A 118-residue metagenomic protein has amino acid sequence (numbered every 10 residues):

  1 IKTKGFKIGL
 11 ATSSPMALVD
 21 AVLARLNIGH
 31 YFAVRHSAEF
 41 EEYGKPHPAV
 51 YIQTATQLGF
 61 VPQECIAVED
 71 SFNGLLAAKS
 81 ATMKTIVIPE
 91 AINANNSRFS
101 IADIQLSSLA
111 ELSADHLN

Functional and structural regions predicted by a protein language model:
I1-L10, M16-D20: Short, acidic loop-to-helix structural element flanking the phosphoryl-transfer center in phosphate-processing enzymes
L10-A11, E42: Residue-level "hotspot" positions that anchor or transmit function at local structural transition points
M16, A21-N118: Asp-based, Mg2+/Mn2+-dependent phosphohydrolase catalytic module
